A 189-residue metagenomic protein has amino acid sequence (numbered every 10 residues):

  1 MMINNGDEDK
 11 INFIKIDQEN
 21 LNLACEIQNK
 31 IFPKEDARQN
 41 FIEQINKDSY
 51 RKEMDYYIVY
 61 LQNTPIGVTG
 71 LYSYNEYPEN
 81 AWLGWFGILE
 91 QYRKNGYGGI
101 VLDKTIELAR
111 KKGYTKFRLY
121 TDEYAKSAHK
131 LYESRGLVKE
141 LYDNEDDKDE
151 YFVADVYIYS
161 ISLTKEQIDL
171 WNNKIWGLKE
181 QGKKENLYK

Functional and structural regions predicted by a protein language model:
I3-G84, L89-Q91, L102-K104, L108 (+1 more regions): Acetyl-CoA-dependent GNAT
M54, F152-I158: Short hydrophobic/aromatic beta-strand or adjacent loop that forms the aromatic wall/cage of a ligand/substrate-binding
Y72, Y120, E140-D143: Solvent-exposed beta-strand sheet faces enriched in polar/charged residues
L89-N95, E123-Y124: Active-site acidic-Proline motif in GNAT/NAT acetyltransferases
G99, E123-L141: Conserved active-site alpha-helix within GNAT-family acetyltransferase domains
A109-T121: Conserved GNAT acetyl-CoA-binding A-motif
L119-H129, E145-E150: Conserved beta-strand-loop-alpha-helix junction that forms the acyl-donor binding cleft
I158-Q167: Short beta-strand-to-coil "C-cap" segments at the C-terminal boundary of structured domains/repeats, marking
